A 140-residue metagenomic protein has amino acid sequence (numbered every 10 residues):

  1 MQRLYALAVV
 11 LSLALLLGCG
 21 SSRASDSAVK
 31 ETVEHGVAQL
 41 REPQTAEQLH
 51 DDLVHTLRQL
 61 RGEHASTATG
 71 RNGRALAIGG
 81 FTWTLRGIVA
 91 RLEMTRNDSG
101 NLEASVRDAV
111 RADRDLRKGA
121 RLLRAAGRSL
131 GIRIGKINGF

Functional and structural regions predicted by a protein language model:
M1-A8: Bacterial N-terminal signal peptides that target proteins for export
L15-G18: C-terminal motif of bacterial Sec signal peptides marking the signal peptidase cleavage site
S21-L53, R91-F140: C-terminal amphipathic alpha-helix
L49-A65: N-terminal, post-signal-peptide region of Sec/Tat-exported proteins
T56, G80-W83, D115: A short structural micro-motif
L60-A77: Extended amphipathic alpha-helical interaction segments
A75-V89: Heptad-repeat alpha-helical coiled-coil/4-helix-bundle sensor or tether segments in soluble regions
